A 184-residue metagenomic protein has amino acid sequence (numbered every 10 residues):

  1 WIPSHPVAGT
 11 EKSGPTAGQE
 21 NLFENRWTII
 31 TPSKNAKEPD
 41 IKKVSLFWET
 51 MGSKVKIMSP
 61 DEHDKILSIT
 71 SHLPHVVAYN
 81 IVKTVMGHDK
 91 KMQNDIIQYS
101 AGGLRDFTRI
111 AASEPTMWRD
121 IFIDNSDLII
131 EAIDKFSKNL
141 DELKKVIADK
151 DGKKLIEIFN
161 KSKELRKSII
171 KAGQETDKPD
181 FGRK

Functional and structural regions predicted by a protein language model:
W1-T16: Rossmann-like NAD(P)(H) cofactor-binding subdomain of soluble oxidoreductases
E11, A36-K37, I129: Alpha-helix N-cap/loop-to-helix initiation residues
T16-L22, R119-D120: Short, flexible, solvent-exposed loop/turn segments with mixed acidic/basic and small polar residues
N21-D106: Internal alpha-helical scaffold of NAD(P)-dependent oxidoreductase catalytic cores
K91, I156-I158, P179-K184: Short alpha-helical linear motifs
Q93-S162: Interdomain hinge/lid region at the active-site interface of Rossmann-like NAD(P)-dependent oxidoreductases
E164-K184: Long, positively charged, glycine-interspersed low-complexity recognition regions
